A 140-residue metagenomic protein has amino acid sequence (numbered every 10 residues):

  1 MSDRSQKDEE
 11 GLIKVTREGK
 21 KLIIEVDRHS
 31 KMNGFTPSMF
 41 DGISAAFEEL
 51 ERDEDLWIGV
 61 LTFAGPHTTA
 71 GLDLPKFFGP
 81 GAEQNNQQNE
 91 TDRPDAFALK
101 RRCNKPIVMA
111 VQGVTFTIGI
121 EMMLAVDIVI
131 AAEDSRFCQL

Functional and structural regions predicted by a protein language model:
M1-A64: Conserved CoA-thioester-binding segment of acyl-CoA-metabolizing enzymes
I24, L61, D73, M122-L124: Hydrophobic/aromatic residues within transmembrane alpha-helices of multi-pass small-molecule transporters
D27, L72, Q112, D134: Histidine-centered beta-alpha loop that forms part of the nucleotide-sugar donor binding/catalytic region in diverse
M32, T36, Q112, G119: Glycine-rich acyl-CoA binding loop
S38-M39, D73-F77, L124-A125: Short, glycine/charged-enriched secondary-structure capping and boundary segments
G42, E48, L74-Q112: An acidic, glycine-rich surface segment that forms the CoA-thioester-binding/catalytic face of crotonase-fold enzymes
G65-H67, G113-V114: Short glycine-rich anion-binding loops that position phosphate/pyrophosphate groups of nucleotides and phosphorylated
D95-N104, A110, F116-L140: CoA-thioester-processing core
